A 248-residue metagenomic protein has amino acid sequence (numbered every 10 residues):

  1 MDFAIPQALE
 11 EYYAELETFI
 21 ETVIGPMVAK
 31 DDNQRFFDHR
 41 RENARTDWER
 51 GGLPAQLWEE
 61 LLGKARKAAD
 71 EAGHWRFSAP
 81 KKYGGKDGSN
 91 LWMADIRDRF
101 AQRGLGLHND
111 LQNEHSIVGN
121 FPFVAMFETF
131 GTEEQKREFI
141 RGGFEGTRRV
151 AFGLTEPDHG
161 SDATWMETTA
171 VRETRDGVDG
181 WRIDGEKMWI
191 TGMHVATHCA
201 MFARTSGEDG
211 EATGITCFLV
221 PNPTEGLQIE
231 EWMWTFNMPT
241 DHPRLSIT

Functional and structural regions predicted by a protein language model:
M1-E114, E134, E138-G142: Amphipathic, small/basic residue-rich leader segments at the start of a protein or domain
K82, T155-H159, M188-W189, M233-N237: Short, solvent-exposed loop/turn elements at beta->coil junctions and helix N-caps that rim active or binding pockets
R99-L107, M126-E156, R175-G177: FAD-binding glycine-rich core of flavoenzymes that anchor FAD
L111-E134, G160: N-terminal glycine-rich flavin-associated loop
D158-E167: Active-site-adjacent elements of ketosynthase-type condensing enzymes
T168-R172: A structural signal for short hydrophobic beta-strand segments in well-ordered beta-sheet cores
D179-E231: A short core secondary-structure module
E225-T248: Flexible, small-/acidic-enriched active-site or ligand-binding loops
